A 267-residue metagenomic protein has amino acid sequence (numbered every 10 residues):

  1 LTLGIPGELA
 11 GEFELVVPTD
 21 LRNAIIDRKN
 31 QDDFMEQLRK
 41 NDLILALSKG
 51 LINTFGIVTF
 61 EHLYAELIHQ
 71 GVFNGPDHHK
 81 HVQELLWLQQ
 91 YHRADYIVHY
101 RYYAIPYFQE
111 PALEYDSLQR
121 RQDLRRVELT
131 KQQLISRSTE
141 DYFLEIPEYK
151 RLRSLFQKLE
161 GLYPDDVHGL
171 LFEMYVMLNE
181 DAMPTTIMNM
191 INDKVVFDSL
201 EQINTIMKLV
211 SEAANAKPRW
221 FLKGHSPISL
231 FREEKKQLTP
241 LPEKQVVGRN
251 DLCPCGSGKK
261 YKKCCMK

Functional and structural regions predicted by a protein language model:
L1-K267: Acidic/negatively charged segments and metal-coordination signatures
